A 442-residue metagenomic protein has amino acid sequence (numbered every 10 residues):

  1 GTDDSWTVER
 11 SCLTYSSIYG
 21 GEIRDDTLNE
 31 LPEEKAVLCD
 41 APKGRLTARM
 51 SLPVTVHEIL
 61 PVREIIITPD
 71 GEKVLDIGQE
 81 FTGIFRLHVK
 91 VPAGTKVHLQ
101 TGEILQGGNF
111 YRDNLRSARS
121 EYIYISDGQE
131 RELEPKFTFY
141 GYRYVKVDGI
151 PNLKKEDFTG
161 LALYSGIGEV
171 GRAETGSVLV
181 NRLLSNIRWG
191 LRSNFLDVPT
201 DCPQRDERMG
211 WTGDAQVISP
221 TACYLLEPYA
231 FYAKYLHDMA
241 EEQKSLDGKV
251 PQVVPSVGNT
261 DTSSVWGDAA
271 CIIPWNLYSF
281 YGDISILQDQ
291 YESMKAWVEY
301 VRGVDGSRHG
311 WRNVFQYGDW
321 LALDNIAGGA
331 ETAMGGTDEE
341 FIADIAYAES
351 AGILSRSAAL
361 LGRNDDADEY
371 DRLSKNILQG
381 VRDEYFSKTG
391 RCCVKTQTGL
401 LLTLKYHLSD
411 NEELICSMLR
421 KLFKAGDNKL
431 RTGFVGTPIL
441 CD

Functional and structural regions predicted by a protein language model:
G1-R205, G213-D214, A230-A233, V250-G258 (+2 more regions): Extracellular/oxidizing-compartment recognition motifs
G210-D442: Active-site core of glycosidic bond-cleaving carbohydrate-active enzymes
